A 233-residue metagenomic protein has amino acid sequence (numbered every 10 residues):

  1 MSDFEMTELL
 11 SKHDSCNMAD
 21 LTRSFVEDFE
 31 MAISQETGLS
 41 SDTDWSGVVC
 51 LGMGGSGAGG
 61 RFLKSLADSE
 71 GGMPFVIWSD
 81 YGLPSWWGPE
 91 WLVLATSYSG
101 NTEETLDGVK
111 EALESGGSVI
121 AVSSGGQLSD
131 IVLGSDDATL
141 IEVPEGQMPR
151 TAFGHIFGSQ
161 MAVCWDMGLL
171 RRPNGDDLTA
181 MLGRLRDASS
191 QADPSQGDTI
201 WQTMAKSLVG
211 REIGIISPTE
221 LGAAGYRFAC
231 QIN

Functional and structural regions predicted by a protein language model:
M1-S2, D20-S24, K64-D68, R186-A188: N-terminal start-of-chain detector that recognizes signal peptides and the immediate post-cleavage beginning
S2-D28: Generic N-terminal amphipathic, Lys/Arg-enriched alpha-helix
D14-N17, L21, M31-S40, S46 (+1 more regions): Active-site phosphate/pyrophosphate-binding segments
D20-S34, D68-M73: Short coil-to-helix leader/linker segments, especially the first N-terminal amphipathic alpha-helix with its helix
G38, T43-D187, K206: Glycine-rich phosphate-binding loops that contact phosphosugars or nucleotide phosphates
